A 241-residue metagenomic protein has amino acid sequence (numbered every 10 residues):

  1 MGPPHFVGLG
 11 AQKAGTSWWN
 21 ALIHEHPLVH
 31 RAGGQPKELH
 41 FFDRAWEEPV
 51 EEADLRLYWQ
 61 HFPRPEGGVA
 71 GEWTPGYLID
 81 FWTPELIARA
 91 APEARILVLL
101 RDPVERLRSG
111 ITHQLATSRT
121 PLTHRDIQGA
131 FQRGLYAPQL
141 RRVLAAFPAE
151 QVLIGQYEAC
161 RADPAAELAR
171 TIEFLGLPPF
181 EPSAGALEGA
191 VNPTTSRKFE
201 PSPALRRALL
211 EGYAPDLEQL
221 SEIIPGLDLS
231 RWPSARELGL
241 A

Functional and structural regions predicted by a protein language model:
M1-T74, L78, A90, A94 (+7 more regions): PAPS-dependent sulfotransferase catalytic core
G15-T16, Y58, G71, I87 (+6 more regions): Generic structural signal for small/hydrophobic residues in well-ordered secondary structure, especially within
Q35-K37, R141-E222, G226-A241: The conserved 3'-phosphoadenosine-5'-phosphosulfate
E51, Y136, Y213: Aromatic/hydrophobic pocket-lining residues that form the small-molecule binding cavity in soluble enzyme cores
L55-W59, P84, L140-R141, L217: Generic structural signal for well-ordered alpha-helices, preferentially at hydrophobic/aromatic core positions
D80-V98, A137-P138: ATP-dependent NMP and nucleoside kinases share a basic, alpha-helical "lid"
T83-P84, R108-T112, A165-L168: Short aromatic-enriched loop/helix-cap "lid" or pocket-rim segments at secondary-structure transitions that line
A91-G110, R133, A190-R197, P201: N-terminal hydrophobic signal/anchor transmembrane helix of membrane proteins
